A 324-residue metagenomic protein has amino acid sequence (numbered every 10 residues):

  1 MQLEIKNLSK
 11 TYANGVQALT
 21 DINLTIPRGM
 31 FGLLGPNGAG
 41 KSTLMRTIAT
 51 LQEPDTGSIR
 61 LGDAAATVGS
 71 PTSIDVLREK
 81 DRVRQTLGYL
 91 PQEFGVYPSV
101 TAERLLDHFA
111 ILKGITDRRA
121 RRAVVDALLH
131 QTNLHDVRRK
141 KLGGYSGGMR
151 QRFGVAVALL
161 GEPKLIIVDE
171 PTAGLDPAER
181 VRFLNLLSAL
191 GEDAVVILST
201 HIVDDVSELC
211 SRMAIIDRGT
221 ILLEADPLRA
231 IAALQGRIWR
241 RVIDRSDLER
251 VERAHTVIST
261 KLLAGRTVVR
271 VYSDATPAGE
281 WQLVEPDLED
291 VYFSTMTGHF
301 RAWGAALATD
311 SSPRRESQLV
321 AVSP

Functional and structural regions predicted by a protein language model:
P36-G40: Walker A (P-loop) phosphate-binding loop of ABC-type ATPase nucleotide-binding domains
A49: Helix-to-loop junction immediately C-terminal to a conserved catalytic motif
G57-R78, R82-V83: Conserved ABC transporter NBD signature motif
D107, I111-G114, R119-V137: Conserved ABC ATPase "signature" region
I166-E170, L175: Catalytic Walker B motif of ABC-type/P-loop ATPase nucleotide-binding domains
V181-R270: ABC transporter nucleotide-binding domain
